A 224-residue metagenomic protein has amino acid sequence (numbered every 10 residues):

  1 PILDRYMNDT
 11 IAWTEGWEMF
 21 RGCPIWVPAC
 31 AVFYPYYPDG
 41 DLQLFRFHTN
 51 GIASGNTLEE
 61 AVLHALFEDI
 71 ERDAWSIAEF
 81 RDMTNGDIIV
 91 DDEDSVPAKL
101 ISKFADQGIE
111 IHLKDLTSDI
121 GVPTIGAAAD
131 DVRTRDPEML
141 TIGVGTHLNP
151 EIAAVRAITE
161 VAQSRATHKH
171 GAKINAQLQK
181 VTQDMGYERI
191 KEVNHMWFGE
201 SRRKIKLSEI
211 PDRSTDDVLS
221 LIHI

Functional and structural regions predicted by a protein language model:
P1-I222: Helix-biased "structured C-terminal domain" signature
